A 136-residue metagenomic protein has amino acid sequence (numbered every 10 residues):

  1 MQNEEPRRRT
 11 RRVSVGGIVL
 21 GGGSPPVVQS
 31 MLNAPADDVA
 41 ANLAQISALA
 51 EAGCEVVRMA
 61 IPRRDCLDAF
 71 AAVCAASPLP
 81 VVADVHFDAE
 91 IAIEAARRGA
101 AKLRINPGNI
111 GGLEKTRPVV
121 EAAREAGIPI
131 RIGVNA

Functional and structural regions predicted by a protein language model:
M1-M31, R124: N-terminal amphipathic alpha-helix/helix-capping segment at the start of soluble metabolic enzymes
T10-R12, P25-Q29, E55-R58, P80-D84 (+2 more regions): Structural preference for beta-strand elements that scaffold enzyme active sites
G22-A41, A60-P62, L79-F87, G108: Active-site mouth loops of central-metabolism enzymes
V39-N42, C66-F70, G112, T116: Aromatic/hydrophobic pocket-lining residues that form the small-molecule binding cavity in soluble enzyme cores
N42, I46-L49, V73, A95 (+2 more regions): Generic structural signal for hydrophobic
A44-A60, R98-G99: Catalytic domains of carbohydrate-active enzymes, especially glycoside hydrolases
R63-V85, P118-I130: Alpha-helix-loop-beta-strand connector modules within alpha/beta enzyme cores
E90-G133: Hydrophobic or amphipathic alpha-helical targeting/insertion segments
